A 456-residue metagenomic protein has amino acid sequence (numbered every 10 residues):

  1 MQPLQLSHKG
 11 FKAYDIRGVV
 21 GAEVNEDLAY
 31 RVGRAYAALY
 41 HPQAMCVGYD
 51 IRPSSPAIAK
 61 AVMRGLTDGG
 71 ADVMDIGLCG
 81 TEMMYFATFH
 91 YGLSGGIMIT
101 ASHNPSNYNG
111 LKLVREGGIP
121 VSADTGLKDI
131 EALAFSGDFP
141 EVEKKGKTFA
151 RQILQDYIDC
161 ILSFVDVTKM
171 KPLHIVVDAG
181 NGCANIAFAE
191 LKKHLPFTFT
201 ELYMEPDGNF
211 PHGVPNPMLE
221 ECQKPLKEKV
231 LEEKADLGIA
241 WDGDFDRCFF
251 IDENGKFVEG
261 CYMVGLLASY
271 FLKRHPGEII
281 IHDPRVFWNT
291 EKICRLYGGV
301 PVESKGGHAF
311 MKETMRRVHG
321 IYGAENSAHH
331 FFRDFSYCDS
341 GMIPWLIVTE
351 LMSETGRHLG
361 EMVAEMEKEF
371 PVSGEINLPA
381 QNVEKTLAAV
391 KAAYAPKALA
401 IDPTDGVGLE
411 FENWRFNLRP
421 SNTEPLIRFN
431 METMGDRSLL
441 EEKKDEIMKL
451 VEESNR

Functional and structural regions predicted by a protein language model:
M1-R64, D68-G70, T148-L173: An N-terminal, well-structured beta->alpha segment
A44-D50, M74, H174-V176, E278-P284 (+1 more regions): Short glycine-rich phosphate-binding loop at a beta-alpha junction
M45-N109, L162, L191-I251: N-terminal small/polar loop signature for handling phosphorylated ligands or for N-terminal nucleophile
S94-S102, Y108, V230-D252, F257 (+2 more regions): Glycine-rich phosphate-binding loop
N107-E131, I251-L266, F335-L346, M352: A short, gly/pro- and small-residue-rich
N109-E233: Gly/Ser/Thr-enriched, mixed-charge loops and adjacent short helices that form phosphate/oxyanion-binding elements
L127-D159, S163, E253-N326, H330-F332: Proline/glycine-rich low-complexity loops and linkers
H275-R456: Phosphate-binding and adjacent anionic-ligand microenvironments
